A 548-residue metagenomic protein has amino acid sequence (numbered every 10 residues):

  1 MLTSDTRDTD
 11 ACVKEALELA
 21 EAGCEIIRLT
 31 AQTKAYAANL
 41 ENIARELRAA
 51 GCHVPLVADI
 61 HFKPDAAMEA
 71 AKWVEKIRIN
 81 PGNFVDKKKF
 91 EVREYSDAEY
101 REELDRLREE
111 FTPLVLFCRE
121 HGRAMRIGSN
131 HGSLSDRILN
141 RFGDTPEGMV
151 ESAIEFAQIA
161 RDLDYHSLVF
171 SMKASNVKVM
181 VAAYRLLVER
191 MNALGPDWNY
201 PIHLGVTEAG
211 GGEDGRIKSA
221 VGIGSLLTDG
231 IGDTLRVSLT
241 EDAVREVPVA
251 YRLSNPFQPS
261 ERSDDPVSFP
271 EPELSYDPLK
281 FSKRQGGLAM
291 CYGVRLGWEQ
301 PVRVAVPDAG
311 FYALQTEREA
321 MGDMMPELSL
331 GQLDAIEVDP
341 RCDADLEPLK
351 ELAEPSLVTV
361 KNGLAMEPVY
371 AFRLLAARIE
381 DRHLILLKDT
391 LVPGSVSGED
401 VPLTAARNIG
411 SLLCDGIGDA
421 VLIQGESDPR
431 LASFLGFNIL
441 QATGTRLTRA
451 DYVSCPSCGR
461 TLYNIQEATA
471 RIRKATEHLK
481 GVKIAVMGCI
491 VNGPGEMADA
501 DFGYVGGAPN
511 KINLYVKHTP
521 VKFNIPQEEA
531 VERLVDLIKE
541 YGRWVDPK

Functional and structural regions predicted by a protein language model:
M1-T3, E25-L29, V54-I60, I77-I79 (+11 more regions): Hydrophobic faces of well-ordered beta-strands that scaffold small-molecule active sites in alpha/beta enzyme cores
T3-D8, A22-L47, P81-E102, L168-V177 (+1 more regions): Glycine-rich, proline-tolerant flexible connector loops at the mouths of alpha/beta enzymes
R7-E18, F62-M68, A153, S219-I223 (+2 more regions): Short, acidic/polar
A31-W73, F311-L314, A320-G322: N-terminal active-site wall of soluble small-molecule enzyme domains
H53-E91, D97-F117, G122: Hydrophobic or amphipathic alpha-helical targeting/insertion segments
D59, I127, F170, L226 (+5 more regions): Conserved, mostly hydrophobic/aromatic
Y95-F111, L116, I138-Q285, D343-V486: Catalytic alpha/beta core domains of metabolic enzymes, predominantly
P509-I512, P520-R543: Beta-strand/loop-dominated core regions that host nucleotide or nucleotide-derived cofactor-binding catalytic loops
